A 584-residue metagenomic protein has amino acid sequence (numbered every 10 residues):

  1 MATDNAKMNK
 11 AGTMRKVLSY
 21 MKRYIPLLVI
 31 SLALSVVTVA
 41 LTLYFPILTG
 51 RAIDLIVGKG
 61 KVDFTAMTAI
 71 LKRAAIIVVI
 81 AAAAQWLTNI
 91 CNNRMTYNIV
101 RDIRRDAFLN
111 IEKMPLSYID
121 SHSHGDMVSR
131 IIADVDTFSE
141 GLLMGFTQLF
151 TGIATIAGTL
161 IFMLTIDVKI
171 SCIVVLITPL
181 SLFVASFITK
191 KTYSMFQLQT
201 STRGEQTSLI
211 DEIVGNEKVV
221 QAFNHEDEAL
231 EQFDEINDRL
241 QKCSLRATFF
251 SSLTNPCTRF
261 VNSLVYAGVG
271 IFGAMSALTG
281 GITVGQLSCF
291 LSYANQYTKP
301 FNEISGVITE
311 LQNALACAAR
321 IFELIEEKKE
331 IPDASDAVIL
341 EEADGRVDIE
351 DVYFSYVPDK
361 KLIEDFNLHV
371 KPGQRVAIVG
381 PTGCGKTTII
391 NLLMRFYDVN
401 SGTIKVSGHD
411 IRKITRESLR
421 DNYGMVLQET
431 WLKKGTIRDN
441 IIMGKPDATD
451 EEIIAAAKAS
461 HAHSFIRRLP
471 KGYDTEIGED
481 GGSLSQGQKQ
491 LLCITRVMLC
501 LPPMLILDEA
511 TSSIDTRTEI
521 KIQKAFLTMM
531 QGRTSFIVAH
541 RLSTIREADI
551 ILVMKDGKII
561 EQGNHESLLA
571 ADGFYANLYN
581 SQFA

Functional and structural regions predicted by a protein language model:
M1-T42, V57-A74, T88-N92, T96 (+11 more regions): Membrane-integrated ABC transporters
A2-N5, Y97, R105-S129, A133-V135 (+7 more regions): Short intracellular "coupling" helices and adjacent cytoplasmic loop segments at the cytosolic face of multi-pass
R15-L18, P26-I47, R51, I70 (+7 more regions): Alpha-helical segments in transporter systems
R23-A40, Y44, R51, I77 (+3 more regions): Transmembrane helices of ABC transporter permease
P26, L116-S117, A133-L142, F146 (+6 more regions): An intracellular "coupling" helix at the cytosolic face of ABC transporter transmembrane type-1 domains
A74-I80, P179, I210, F260 (+2 more regions): Hydrophobic transmembrane alpha-helices
H225, F249, Y266, Q296-L324: Cytosolic ends of transmembrane helices, especially the final helix of ABC transmembrane type-1 domains
E326, D333, L340-A584: ABC-type nucleotide-binding domain
